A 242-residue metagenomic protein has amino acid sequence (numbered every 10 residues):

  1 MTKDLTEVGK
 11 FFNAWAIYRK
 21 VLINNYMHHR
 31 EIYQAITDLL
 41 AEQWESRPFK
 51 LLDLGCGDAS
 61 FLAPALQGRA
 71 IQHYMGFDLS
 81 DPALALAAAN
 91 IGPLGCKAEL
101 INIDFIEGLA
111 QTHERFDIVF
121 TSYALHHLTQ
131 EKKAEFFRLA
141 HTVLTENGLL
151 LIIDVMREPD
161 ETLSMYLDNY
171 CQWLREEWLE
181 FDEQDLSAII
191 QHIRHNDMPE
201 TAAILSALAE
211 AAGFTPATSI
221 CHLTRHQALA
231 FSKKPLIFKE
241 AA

Functional and structural regions predicted by a protein language model:
M1-W44: Conserved class I S-adenosyl-L-methionine
L52, S60-G108: Class I SAM-dependent methyltransferase SAM/SAH-binding core
G57: Conserved glycine-rich SAM-binding loop
F120: A conserved beta-strand element that flanks and buttresses the S-adenosyl-L-methionine
Y123-A124: Short catalytic micro-motifs in class I SAM-dependent methyltransferases
A134-E146: A short glycine-rich, Lys/Arg-flanked "PGG" loop and its adjoining helix->strand segment in the class I
I153-A212: C-terminal alpha-helical "lid/dimerization" subdomain adjacent to the S-adenosyl-L-methionine
T215-A242: Core SAM-dependent methyltransferase catalytic element
